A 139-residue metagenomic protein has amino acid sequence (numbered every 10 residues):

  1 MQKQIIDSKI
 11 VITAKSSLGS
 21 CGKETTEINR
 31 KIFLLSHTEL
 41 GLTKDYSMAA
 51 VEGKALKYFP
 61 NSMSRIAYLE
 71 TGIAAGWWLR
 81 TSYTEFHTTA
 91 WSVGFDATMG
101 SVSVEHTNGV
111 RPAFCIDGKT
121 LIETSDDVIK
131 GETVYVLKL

Functional and structural regions predicted by a protein language model:
M1-L139: Collagenous Gly-X-Y triple-helix signature in extracellular proteins
